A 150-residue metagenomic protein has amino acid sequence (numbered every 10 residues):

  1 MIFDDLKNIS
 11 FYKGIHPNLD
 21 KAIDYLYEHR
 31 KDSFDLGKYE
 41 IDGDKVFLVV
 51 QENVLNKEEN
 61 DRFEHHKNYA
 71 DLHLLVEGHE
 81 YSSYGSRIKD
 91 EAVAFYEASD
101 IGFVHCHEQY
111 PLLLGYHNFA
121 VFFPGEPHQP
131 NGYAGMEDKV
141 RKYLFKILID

Functional and structural regions predicted by a protein language model:
I2-V49, K57-N60, H65: A short, N-terminal "cap"/entry segment at the start of jelly-roll beta-barrel domains of the cupin/DSBH fold
G43, N60-D71, I88-V93, H107 (+2 more regions): A short beta-loop-beta micro-motif enriched in histidine and acidic residues
Q51-K67, Y96-Q109, P127-Q129: Short acidic (Asp/Glu) patches
N68-A70, L74-E80, I88-K89, Y96-I101: Glycine- and acidic-residue-biased ligand/ion/polar-headgroup-sensing regions
H79-S82, P127: Short beta-strand segments in beta-sandwich/barrel cores
L113-G132: Conserved metal-binding segment of the jelly-roll/cupin
F119-V121, E137-D150: A short hydrophobic beta-strand segment most commonly corresponding to one strand of the jelly-roll/cupin
